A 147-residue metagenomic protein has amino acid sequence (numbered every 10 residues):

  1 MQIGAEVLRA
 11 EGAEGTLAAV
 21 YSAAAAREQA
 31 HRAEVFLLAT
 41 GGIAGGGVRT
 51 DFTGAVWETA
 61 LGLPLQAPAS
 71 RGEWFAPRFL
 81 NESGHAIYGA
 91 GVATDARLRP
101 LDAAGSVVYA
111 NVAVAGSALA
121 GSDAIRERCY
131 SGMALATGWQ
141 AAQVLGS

Functional and structural regions predicted by a protein language model:
M1-V7: A conserved beta-strand/loop element that lines the FAD pocket in flavoprotein oxidoreductases
V7-R9, L38, G42-G45, F75-A76: Short, catalytically relevant binding-site loops at active-site mouths
R9-A30, F36: Conserved beta-strand-loop-beta-strand element in the redox core of flavoprotein oxidoreductases
Q29-R32, G45-R49, D102: Extended hydrophobic-aromatic, low-complexity segments
A30-I43, V112-V114, G138: Short hydrophobic core segments
G46-G54, Y109-A110, A115-S147: A conserved FAD-binding loop/helix module that cradles the flavin
T50-Q66: A short, gly/pro- and small-residue-rich
L65-R71, P77-V114, A118-E127: FAD-binding beta-loop-beta segment adjacent to the flavin cofactor pocket
